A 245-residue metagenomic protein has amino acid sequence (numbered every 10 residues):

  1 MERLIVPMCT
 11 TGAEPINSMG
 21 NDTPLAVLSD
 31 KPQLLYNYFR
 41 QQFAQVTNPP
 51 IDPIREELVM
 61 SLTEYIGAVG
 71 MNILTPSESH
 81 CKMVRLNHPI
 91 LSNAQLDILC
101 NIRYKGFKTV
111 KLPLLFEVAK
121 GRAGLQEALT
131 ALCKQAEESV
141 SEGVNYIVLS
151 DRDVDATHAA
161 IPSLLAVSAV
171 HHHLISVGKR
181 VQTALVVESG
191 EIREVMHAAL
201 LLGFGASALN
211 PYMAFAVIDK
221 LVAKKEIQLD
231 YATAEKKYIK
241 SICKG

Functional and structural regions predicted by a protein language model:
M1, K31-P32, Y36-N37, A169-G245: Phosphate/diphosphate-binding loops
M1-L132, E137, S141: Extended, highly charged accessory segments
E14-G20, K111, N145-S150, V217-E226 (+1 more regions): Short acidic (Asp/Glu) and glycine-rich catalytic loops that position anionic groups and cofactors
V46, S61-L62, I66-V69, V118-R122 (+4 more regions): Flexible loop/turn segments at secondary-structure boundaries
P53, E57, Q126, I161 (+2 more regions): General "foldedness" signal
S79, M83-V84, L132, D151 (+3 more regions): A broad, low-amplitude sensor of folded, mature protein cores
A119-E127, A131, E137-H197, G203-G205: Conserved structured catalytic cores and adjacent interaction surfaces of nucleotide-binding/hydrolyzing enzymes
